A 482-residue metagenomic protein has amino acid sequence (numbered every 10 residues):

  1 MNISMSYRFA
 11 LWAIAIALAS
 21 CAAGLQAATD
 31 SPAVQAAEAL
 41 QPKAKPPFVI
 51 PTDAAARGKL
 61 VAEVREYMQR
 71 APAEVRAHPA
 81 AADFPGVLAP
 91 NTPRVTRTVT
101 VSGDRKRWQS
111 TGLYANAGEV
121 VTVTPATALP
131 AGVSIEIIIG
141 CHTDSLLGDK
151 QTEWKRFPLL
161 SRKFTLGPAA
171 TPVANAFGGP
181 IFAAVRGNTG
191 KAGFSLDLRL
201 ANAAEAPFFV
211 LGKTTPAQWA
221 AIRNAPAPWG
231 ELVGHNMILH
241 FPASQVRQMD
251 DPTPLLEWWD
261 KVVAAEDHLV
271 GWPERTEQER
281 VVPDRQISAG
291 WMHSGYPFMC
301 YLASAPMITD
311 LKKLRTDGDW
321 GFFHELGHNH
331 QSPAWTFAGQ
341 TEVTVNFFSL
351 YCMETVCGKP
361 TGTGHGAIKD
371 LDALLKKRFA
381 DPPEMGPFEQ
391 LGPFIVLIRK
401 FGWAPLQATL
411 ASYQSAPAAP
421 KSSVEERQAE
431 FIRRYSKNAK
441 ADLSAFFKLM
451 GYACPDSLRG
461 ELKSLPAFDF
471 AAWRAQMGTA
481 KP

Functional and structural regions predicted by a protein language model:
N2-W12: Bacterial N-terminal signal peptides that target proteins for export
A10-S20: Bacterial N-terminal signal peptides
A28-A36, A54, E66-Y67, A71-E74 (+1 more regions): Beta/coil-rich, acidic/histidine-enriched accessory regions frequently appended to metallopeptidases
A28-R76, H235-F241: Activation corresponds to long, low-complexity, non-globular regions
E66-A204: Beta-strand-enriched, solvent-exposed domains that form extended recognition/catalytic surfaces
G187-L232: Exposed low-complexity, polar/acidic, P/S/T/G-rich flexible segments that act as propeptides, protease-susceptible
W219-A220, A225-K400, A408-T409: Catalytic cores of extracellular degradative/oxidative enzymes
L371-R459, A467-F470: Active-site-proximal alpha-helical
